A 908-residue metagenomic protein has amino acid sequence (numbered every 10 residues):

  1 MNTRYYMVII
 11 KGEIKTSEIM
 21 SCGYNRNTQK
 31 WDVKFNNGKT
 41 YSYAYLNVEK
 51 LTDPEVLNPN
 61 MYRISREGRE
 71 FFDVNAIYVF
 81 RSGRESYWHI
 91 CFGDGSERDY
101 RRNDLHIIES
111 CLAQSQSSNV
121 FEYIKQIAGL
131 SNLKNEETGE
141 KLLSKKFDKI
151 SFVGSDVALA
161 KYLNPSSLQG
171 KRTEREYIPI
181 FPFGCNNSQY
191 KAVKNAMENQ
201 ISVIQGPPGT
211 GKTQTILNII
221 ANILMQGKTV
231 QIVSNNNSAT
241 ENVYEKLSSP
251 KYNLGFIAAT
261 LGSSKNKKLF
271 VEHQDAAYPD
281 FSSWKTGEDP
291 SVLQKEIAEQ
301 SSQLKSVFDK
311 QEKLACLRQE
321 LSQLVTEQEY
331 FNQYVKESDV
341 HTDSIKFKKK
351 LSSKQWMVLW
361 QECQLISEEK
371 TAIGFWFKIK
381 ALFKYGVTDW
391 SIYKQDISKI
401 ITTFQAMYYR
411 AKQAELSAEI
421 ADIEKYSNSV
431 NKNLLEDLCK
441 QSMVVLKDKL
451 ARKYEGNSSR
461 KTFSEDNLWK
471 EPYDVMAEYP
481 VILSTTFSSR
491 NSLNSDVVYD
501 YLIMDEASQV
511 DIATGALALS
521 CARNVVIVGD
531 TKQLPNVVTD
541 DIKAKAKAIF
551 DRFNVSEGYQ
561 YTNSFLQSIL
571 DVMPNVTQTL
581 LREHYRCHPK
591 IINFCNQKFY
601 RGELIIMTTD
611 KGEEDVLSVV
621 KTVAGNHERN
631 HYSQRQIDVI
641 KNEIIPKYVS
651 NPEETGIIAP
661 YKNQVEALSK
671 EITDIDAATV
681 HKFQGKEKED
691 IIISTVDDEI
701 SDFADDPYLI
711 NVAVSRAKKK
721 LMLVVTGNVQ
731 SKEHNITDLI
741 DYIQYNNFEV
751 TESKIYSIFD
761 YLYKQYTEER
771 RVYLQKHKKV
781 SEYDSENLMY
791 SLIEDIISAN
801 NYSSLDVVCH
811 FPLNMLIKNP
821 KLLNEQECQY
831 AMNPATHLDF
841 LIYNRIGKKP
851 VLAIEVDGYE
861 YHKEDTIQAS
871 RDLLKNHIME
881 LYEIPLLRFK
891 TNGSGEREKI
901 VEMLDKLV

Functional and structural regions predicted by a protein language model:
M1-L57, S263-S427: Charged C-terminal transducer/switch regions of large nucleotide-driven machines
V48, D53-P54, N58-N195, K267-G287 (+1 more regions): Pre-P-loop entry segment of helicase/translocase ATPase cores
I77-S82, F92-S96, R102, L168-W284 (+3 more regions): ASCE P-loop NTPase helicase motor core
Q116-G184, S353-V498: Conserved helicase NTPase catalytic core signature
V497-I503, K686-D698, K720-L723: A short beta-strand element within the Helicase C-terminal
I542-T579, N596, I700-S803: Helicase C-terminal subdomain and adjacent C-terminal extension
E603-E671: Conserved helicase/translocase motor-coupling segment
K754-V908: Nucleic-acid endo/exonuclease domains
